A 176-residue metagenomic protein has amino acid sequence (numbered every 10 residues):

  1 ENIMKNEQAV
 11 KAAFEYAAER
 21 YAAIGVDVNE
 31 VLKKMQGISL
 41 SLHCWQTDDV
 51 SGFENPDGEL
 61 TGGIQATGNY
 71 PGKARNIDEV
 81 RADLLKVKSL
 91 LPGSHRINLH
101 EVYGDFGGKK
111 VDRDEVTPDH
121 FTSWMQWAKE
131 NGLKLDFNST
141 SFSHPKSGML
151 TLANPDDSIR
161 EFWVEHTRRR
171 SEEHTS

Functional and structural regions predicted by a protein language model:
I3-P155: Alpha/beta catalytic barrel-like cores
D27, W163, R170: Conserved, mostly hydrophobic/aromatic
K129, R168-R169: Conserved alpha/beta core surface patches that mediate binding of polyanionic ligands
P155-V164: Membrane-interface helix-loop-helix junctions at boundaries between adjacent transmembrane segments
E172-T175: Conserved small/polar residues in nucleotide/adenosyl-binding loops
